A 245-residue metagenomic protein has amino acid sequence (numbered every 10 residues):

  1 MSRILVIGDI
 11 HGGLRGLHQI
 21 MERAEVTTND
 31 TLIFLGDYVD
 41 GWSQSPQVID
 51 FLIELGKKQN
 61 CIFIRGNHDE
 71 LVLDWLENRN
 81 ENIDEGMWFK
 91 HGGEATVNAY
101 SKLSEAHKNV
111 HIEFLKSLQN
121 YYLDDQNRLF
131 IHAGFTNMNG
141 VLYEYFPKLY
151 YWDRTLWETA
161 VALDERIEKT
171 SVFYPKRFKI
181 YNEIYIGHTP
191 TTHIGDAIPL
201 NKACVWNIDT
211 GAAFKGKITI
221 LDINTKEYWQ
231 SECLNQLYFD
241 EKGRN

Functional and structural regions predicted by a protein language model:
M1-F51: N-terminal active-site segment of His-dependent metallophosphoesterases
R3-H11, R128-G134, W206-I208: Active-site-proximal beta-strand elements of phosphoester/diester hydrolases
V6, L32-F34, F63-I64, L129 (+2 more regions): Residue-level marker for buried hydrophobic side chains located in beta-strands that build the well-ordered beta-sheet
D9, D37, G66-N67, T96 (+5 more regions): Divalent metal-coordination and catalytic microenvironments
H11, D69-E70, F135-M138, P190-T192 (+1 more regions): Short, solvent-exposed loop/turn segments at secondary-structure junctions
G41-I49, I53-D124, Y151-A162: Active-site neighborhood of divalent metal-dependent phosphoester bond hydrolases
L55, T170-E232, Q236: Conserved beta-sheet core of the metallophosphoesterase superfamily
N109-Y145: Hydrophobic, aromatic-enriched interface-forming segments
